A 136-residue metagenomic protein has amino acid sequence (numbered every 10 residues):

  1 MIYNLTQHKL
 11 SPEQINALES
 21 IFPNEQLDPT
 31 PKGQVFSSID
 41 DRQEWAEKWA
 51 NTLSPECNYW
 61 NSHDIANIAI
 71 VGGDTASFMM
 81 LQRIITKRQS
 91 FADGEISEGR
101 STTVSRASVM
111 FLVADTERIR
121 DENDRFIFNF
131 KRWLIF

Functional and structural regions predicted by a protein language model:
M1-D64, R83, K87-F136: Long, low-complexity, Lys/Arg-enriched
H8-K9, I70-M80: Gly/Ser/Thr-rich loops at beta-strand to alpha-helix junctions that form or flank small-molecule/cofactor-binding
A66-I68: Structural motif
